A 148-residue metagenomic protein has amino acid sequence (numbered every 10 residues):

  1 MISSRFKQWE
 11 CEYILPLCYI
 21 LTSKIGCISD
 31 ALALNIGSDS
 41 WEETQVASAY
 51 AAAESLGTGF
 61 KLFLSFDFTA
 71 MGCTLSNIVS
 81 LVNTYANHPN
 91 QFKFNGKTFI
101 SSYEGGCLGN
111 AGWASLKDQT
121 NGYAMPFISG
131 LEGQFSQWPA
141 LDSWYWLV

Functional and structural regions predicted by a protein language model:
M1-V148: Glycan-processing catalytic domains of CAZymes
